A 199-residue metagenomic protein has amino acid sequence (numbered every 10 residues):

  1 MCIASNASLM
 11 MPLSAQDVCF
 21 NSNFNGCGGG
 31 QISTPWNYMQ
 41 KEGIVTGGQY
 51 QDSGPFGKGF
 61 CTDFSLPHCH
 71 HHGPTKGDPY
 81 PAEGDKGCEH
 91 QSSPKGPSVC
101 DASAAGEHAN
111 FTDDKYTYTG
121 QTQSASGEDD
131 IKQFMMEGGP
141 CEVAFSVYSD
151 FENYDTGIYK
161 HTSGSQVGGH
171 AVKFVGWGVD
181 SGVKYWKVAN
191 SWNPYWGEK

Functional and structural regions predicted by a protein language model:
M1-K199: Catalytic-core signature of thiol
